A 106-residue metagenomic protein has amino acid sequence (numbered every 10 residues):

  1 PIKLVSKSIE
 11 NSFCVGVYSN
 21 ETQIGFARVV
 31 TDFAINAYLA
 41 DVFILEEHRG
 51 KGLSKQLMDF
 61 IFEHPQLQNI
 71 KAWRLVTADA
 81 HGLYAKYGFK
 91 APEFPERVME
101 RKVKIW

Functional and structural regions predicted by a protein language model:
P1-C14, Y18: Active-site rim helix/loop that mediates acceptor-substrate recognition in acyltransferases
G16, T22-T31, Y38-F43: Conserved beta-strand in the GNAT
T31-L39, R49, F94-P95: A conserved beta-turn-beta hairpin within the catalytic core of GNAT-like acetyltransferases that forms part
H48-L57: Conserved acetyl-CoA pyrophosphate-binding loop and the N-cap/start of the following alpha-helix in GNAT-like
K55, N69-K102: Conserved active-site alpha-helix within GNAT-family acetyltransferase domains
P65: Hydrophobic pocket-lining residues that define ligand/cofactor binding sites across diverse proteins
